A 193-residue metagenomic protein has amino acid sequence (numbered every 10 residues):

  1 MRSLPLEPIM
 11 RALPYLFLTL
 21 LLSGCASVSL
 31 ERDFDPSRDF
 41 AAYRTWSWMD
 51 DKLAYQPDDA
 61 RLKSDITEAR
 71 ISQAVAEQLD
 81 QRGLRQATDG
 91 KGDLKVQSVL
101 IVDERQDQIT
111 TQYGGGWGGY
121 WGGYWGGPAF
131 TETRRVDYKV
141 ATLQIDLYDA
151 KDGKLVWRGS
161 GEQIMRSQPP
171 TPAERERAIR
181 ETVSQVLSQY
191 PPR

Functional and structural regions predicted by a protein language model:
M1-C25: Sec-dependent bacterial lipoprotein signal peptides
L4, D107-I109, R166, P170: Outer-membrane beta-barrel proteins
A26-S37, R134-R193: C-terminal/domain-edge helix-coil "capping" segments
D33-Q56: Post-signal peptide N-terminal segment of mature Sec-exported envelope proteins
S37-D39, G83-T88, R193: Surface-exposed acidic, glycine-flexible loop patches that form ligand/cofactor-binding and adhesion interfaces
A41, D89, V136-Y138: Short coil/turn motifs at beta-sheet boundaries
D50-R105: N-terminal segment of the mature soluble domain
R82, L94, S98-K154: Surface-exposed short loop/turn segments
